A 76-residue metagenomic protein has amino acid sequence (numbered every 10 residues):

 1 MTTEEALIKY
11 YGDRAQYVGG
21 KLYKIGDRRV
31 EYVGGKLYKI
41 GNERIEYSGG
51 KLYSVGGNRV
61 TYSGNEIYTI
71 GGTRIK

Functional and structural regions predicted by a protein language model:
M1-K76: Repetitive, compositionally biased segments used for assembly/scaffolding
